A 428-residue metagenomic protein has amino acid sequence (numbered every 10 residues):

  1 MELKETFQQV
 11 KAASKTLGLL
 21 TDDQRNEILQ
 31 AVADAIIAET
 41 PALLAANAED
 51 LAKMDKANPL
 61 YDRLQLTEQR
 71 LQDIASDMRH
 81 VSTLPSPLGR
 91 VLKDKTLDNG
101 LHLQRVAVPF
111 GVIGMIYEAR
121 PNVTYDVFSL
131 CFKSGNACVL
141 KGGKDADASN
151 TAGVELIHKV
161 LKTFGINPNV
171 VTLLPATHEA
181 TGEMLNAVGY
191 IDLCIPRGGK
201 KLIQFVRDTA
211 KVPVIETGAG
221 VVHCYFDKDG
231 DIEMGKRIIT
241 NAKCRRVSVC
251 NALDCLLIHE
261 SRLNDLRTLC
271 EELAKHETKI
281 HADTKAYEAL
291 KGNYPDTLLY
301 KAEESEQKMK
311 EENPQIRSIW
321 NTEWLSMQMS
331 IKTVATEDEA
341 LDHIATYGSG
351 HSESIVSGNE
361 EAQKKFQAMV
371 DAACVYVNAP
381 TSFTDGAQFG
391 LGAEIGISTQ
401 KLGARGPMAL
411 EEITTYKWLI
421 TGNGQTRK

Functional and structural regions predicted by a protein language model:
M1-H102: N-terminal Rossmann-like NAD(P)+-binding subdomain of aldehyde/semialdehyde dehydrogenases
A13-L20, A35-E39, D50, M54 (+13 more regions): Change "in soluble alpha/beta enzymes" to "in soluble alpha/beta proteins
G18-L19, K228, T333, V356: A structural signal for short, well-ordered beta-strand elements
D22-Q24, G165-V171, V247-A252, K279-K285 (+3 more regions): Flexible, glycine/charged-enriched surface loops at secondary-structure junctions
T40, A119, D126-S134, T163 (+2 more regions): ALDH superfamily catalytic-core signature
T83, L92-E233: Rossmann-like NAD(P) dinucleotide-binding subdomain of oxidoreductase/dehydrogenase enzymes
K310-K428: Conserved C-terminal structural/oligomerization subdomain of aldehyde/semialdehyde dehydrogenase
